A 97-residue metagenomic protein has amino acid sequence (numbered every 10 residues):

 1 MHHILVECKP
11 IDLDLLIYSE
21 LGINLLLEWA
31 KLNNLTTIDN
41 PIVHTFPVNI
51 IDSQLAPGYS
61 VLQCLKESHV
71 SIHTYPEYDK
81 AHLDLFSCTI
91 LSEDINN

Functional and structural regions predicted by a protein language model:
M1-N97: Polybasic/polar functional segments that serve as interface/processing modules
